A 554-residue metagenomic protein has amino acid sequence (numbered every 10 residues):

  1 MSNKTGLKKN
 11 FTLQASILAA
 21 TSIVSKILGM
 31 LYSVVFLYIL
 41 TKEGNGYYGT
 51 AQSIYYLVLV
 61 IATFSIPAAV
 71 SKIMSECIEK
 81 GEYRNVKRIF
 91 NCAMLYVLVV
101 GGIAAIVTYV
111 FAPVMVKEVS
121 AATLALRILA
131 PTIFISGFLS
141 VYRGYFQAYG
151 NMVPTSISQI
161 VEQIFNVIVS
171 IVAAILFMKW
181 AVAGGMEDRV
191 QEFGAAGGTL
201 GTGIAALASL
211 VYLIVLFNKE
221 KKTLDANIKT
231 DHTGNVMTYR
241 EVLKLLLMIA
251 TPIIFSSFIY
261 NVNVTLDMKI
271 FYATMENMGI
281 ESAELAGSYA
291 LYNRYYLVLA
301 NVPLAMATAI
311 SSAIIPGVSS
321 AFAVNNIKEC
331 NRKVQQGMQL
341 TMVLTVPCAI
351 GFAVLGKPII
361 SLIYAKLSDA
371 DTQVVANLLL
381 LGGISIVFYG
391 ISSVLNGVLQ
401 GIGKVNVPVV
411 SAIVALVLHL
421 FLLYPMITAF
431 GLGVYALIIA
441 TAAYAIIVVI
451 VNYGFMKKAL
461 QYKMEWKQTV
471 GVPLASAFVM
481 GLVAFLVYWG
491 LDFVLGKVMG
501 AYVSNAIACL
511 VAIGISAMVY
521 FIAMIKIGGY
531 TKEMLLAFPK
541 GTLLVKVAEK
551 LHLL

Functional and structural regions predicted by a protein language model:
M1-L28, R84, R88, T233-Y260 (+1 more regions): N-terminal membrane topogenesis motif
S2, Y488-L554: Membrane-proximal transmembrane or re-entrant/amphipathic helices at the cytosolic face
N10-A68, A105, Y109, T251-I270: Signature of the first transmembrane helix
A15-I23, P131, I135, Y145-L176 (+2 more regions): Alpha-helical transmembrane segments of multi-pass membrane transporters/permeases
E76-A93, S288-G383: Specific pore-lining/lateral-gate transmembrane helices of multi-pass inner-membrane transport and insertion machines
I103-T123, K179, A349-D369, Y424-P425 (+1 more regions): Short membrane-interface helical motifs at transmembrane helix boundaries in multi-pass membrane transporters
E118-Y142, S368-L395: Alpha-helical transmembrane segments of multi-pass membrane proteins
V153, I164-L216, N406, L416-I450 (+3 more regions): Membrane-interface helix-loop junctions in multi-pass transport and translocation proteins
